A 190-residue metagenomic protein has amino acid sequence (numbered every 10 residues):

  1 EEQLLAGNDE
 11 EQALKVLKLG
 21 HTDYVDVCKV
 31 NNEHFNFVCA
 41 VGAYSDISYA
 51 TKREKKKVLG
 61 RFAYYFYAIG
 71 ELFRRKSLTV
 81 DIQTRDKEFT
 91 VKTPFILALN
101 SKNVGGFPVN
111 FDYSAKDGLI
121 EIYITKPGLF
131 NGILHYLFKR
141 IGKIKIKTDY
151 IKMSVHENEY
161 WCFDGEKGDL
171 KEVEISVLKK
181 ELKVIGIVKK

Functional and structural regions predicted by a protein language model:
E1-L59, K180: Small-residue-rich beta-alpha loop regions that form the catalytic core of phosphotransfer and lipid-active enzymes
L19-T22, F73-R75, F89, G106 (+2 more regions): Short solvent-exposed loop/turn micro-motifs enriched in small/polar/acidic residues
V30, V38, A50, L99 (+2 more regions): Short beta-strand-to-turn element immediately C-terminal to the catalytic PLP-Schiff-base lysine in fold type I
F37-Y44, G70-F73, P94-K102: Active-site-proximal catalytic alpha-helix in oxidoreductases
K55-A63, N103-F130: Gly/Ser/Thr-rich active-site loops/lids in small-molecule metabolic enzymes that frequently grip phosphoryl groups
K57-R85: Accessory alpha-helical/coil subdomains and C-terminal extensions that flank or cap enzyme catalytic cores
D81-D112: Mixed-charge interfacial surface used for oligomerization/domain docking and macromolecular partner engagement
T84, E88-T90, S114-D117, I124-K190: ATP/nucleoside-binding phosphotransfer catalytic cores, i.e., glycine-rich phosphate-binding loops
